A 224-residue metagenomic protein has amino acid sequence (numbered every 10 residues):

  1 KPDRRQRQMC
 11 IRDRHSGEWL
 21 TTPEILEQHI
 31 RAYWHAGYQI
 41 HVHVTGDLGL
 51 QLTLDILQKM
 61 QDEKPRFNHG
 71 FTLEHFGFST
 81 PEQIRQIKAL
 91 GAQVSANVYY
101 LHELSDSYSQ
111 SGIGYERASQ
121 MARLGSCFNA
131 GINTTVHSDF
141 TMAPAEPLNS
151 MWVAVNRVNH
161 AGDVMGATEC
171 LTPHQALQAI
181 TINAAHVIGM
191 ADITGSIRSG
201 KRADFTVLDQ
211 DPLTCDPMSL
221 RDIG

Functional and structural regions predicted by a protein language model:
K1-I11: Single conserved hydrophobic/aromatic residue that forms the stacking wall/gate of nucleotide- or nucleobase-binding
R5, Q93-S95: Short, solvent-exposed beta-strand-terminating loops
R12-T22: Active-site mouth loops of central-metabolism enzymes
E24-H29: Short, acidic/polar
R31-H41, L48-F71, H75, R85 (+2 more regions): His/Asp/Glu-enriched, well-ordered alpha-helical/loop segment that forms or immediately abuts the divalent-metal
S79-Q93: Short amphipathic alpha-helices and their capping/turn segments at secondary-structure boundaries
